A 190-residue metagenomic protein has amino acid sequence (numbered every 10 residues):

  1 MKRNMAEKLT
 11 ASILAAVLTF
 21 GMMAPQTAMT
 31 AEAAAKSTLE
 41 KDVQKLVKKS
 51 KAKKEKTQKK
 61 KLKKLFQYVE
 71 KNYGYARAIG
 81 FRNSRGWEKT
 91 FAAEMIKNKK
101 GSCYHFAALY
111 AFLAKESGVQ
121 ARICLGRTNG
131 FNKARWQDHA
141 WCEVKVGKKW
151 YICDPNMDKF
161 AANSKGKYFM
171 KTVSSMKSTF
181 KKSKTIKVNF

Functional and structural regions predicted by a protein language model:
K2-I13: Bacterial N-terminal signal peptides that target proteins for export
A11-M22: Hydrophobic helical h-region of N-terminal Sec-dependent signal peptides in bacterial secretory/periplasmic proteins
F20-S37: Sec-dependent signal peptide cleavage junction
A34-M95: Secondary-structure boundary elements
L65, K99-A114: Active-site nucleophilic cysteine motif
A108-S175: Hydrophobic/aromatic-rich core segments of domains that either
F169-F190: Low-complexity, Gly/Ser/Thr/Pro-rich intrinsically disordered linker/tail segments
